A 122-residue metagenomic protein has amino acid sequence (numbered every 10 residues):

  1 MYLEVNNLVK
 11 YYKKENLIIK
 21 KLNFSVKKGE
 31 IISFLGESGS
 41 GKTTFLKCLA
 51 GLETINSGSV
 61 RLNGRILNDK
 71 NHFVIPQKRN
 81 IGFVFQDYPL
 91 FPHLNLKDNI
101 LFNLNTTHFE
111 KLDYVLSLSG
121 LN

Functional and structural regions predicted by a protein language model:
L35-E37: The feature captures the beta-strand-to-loop junction immediately N-terminal to the Walker
A50: Helix-to-loop junction immediately C-terminal to a conserved catalytic motif
N56-L67: ABC nucleotide-binding domain "signature motif"
R65, H108-N122: Conserved ABC ATPase "signature" region
I66-G82: ABC ATPase NBD coupling module
L94-L101: Short coil-to-helix segment of the ABC ATPase nucleotide-binding domain corresponding to the Q-loop/switch region
